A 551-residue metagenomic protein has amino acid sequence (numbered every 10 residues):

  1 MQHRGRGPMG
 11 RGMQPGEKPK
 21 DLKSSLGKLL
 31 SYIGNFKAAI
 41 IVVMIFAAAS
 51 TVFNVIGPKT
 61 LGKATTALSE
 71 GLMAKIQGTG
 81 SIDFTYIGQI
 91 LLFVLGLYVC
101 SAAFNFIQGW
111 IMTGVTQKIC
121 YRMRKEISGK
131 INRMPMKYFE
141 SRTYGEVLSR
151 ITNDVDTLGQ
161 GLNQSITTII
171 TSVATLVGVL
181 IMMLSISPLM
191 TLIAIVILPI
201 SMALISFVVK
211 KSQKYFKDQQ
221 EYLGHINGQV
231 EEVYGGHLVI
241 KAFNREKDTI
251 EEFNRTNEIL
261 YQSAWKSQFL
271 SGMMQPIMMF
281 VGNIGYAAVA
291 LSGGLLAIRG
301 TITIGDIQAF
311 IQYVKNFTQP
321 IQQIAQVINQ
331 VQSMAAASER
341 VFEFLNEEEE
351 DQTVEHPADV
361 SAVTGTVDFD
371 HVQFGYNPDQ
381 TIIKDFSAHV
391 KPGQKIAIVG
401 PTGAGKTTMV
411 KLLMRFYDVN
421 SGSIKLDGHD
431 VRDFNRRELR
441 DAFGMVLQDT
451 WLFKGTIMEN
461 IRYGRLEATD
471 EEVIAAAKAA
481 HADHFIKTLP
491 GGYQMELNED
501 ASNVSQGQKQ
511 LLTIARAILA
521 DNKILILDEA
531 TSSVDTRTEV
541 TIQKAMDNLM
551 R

Functional and structural regions predicted by a protein language model:
S25, I33, M112, T116 (+2 more regions): Juxtamembrane loop-to-helix connectors within ABC transporter transmembrane domains
G27-L30, A38-K63, V94, G109-T113 (+4 more regions): Alpha-helical segments in transporter systems
N35, A39-V52, Q164-D218, V289-I302 (+1 more regions): Transmembrane helices of ABC transporter permease
I40-F104, S185-L189, G300-I304: Transmembrane helix-loop-helix hairpins at lipid-water interfaces of multipass membrane proteins, especially the type-1
M136-K137, V155-L162, I166, A174 (+6 more regions): An intracellular "coupling" helix at the cytosolic face of ABC transporter transmembrane type-1 domains
M182-V196, K266-E339, F344-L345: Helix-loop-helix
T353-V354, V360-R551: ABC-type nucleotide-binding domain
